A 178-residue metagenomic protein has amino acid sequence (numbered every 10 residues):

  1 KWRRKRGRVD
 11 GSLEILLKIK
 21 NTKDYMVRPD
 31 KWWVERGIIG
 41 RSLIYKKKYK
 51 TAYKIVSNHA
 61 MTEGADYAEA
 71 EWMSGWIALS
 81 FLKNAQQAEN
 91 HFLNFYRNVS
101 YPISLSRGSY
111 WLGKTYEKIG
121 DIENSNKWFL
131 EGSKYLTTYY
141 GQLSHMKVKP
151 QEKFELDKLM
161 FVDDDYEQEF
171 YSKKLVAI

Functional and structural regions predicted by a protein language model:
K1-I178: Extracytoplasmic and endomembrane cell-envelope/extracellular-matrix remodeling and assembly machinery
